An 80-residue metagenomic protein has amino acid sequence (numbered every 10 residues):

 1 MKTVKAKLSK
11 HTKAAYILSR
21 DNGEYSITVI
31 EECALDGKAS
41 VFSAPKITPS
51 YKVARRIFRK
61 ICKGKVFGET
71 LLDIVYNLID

Functional and structural regions predicted by a protein language model:
M1-V29: Short N-terminal "domain-start" leader segments that mark the transition from disordered tails or signal peptides into
D36-D80: Mixed-charge, Lys/Arg-enriched low-complexity segments
